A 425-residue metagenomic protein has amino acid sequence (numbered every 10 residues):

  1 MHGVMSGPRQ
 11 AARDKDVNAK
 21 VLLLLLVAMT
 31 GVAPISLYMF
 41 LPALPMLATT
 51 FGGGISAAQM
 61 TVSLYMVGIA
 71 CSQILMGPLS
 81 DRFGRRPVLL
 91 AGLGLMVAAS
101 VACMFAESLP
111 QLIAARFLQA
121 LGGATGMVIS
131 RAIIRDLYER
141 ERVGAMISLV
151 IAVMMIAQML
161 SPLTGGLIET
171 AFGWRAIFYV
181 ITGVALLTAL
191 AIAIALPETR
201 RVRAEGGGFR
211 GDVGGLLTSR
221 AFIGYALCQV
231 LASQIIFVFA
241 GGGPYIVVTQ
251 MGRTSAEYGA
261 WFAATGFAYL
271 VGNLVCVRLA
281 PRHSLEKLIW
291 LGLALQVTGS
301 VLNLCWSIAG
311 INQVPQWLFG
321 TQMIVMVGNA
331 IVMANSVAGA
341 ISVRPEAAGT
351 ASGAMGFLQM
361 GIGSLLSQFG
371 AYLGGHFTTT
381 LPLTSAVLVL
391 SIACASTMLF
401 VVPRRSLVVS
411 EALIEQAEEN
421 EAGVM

Functional and structural regions predicted by a protein language model:
M1-N18, V401-M425: Intrinsic disorder in cytosolic terminal tails and internal cytosolic loops of multi-pass membrane transporters
G7-K15, P197-A226: Juxtamembrane intracellular "pre-TM" segments in multi-pass secondary transporters
G52, G84, F105-Q111, G122 (+1 more regions): Helix-breaking motifs and short loop linkers at transmembrane-helix boundaries and internal kinks in secondary membrane
C71-P110: Conserved MFS/SLC helix-loop-helix module at the cytosolic interface between two early adjacent transmembrane helices
L95-A102, P110-L118, Q316-Q322: Paired small-residue
Q111, R140-E141, A145-I194, A260: Helix-loop-helix hairpin linking two adjacent transmembrane segments in secondary transporters
A115-I156: Cytoplasmic helix-loop-helix junction between adjacent transmembrane helices in 12-TM secondary transporters
G183-V202, T397-V401: C-terminal membrane-cytosol helix-exit motif in multi-pass small-molecule transporters
